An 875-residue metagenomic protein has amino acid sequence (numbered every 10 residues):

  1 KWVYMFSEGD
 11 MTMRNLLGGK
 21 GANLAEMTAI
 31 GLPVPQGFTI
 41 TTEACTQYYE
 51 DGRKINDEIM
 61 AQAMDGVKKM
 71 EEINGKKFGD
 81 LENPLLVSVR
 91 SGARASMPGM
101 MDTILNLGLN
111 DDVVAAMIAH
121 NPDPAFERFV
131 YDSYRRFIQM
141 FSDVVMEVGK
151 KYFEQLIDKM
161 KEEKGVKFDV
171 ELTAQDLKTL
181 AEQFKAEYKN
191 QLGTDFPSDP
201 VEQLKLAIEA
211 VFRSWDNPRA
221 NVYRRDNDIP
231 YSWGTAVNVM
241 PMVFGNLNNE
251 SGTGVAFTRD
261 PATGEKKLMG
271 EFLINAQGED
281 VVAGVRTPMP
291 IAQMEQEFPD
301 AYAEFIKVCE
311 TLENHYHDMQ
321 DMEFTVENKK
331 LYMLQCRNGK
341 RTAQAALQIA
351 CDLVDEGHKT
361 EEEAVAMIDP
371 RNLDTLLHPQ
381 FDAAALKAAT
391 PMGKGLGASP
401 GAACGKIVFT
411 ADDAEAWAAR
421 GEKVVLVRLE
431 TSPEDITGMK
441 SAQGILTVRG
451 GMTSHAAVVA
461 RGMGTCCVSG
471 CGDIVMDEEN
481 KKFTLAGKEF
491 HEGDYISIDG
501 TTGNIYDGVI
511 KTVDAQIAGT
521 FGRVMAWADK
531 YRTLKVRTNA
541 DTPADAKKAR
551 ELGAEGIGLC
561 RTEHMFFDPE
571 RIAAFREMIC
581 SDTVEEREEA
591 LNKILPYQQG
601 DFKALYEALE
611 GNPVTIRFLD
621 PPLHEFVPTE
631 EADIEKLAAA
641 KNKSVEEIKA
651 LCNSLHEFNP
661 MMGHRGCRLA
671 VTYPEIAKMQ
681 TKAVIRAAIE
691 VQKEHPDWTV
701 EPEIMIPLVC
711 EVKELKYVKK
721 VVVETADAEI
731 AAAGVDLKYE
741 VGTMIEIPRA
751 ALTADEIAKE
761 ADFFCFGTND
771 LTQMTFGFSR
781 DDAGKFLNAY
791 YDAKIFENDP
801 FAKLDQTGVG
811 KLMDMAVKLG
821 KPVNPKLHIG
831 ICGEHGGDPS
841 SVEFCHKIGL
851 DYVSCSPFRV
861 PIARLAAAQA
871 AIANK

Functional and structural regions predicted by a protein language model:
K1-A389, E422-V425, S432-T437, Q443 (+10 more regions): Nucleotide/phosphate-binding sheet-loop regions of phosphoryl- and nucleotidyl-transfer enzymes
F38, V448-G450, S469-G472, C560 (+2 more regions): Short beta->alpha connector loops at strand-helix junctions that form conserved, small/polar/Pro-enriched
R90-S91, I517, W527-K875: Conserved alpha/beta-domain cores
N238, V408, V425-V427, L446 (+3 more regions): Structural motif
K330-Y332, L429-K440, G444, M452-V458 (+6 more regions): Glycine-rich phosphate/ribose-binding loops and adjacent secondary-structure elements that form binding surfaces
L334-C336, H491-N539, D545: C-terminal domain-closing interface element
H358-S441, N504-I505, V509, F521 (+2 more regions): Protease-associated
